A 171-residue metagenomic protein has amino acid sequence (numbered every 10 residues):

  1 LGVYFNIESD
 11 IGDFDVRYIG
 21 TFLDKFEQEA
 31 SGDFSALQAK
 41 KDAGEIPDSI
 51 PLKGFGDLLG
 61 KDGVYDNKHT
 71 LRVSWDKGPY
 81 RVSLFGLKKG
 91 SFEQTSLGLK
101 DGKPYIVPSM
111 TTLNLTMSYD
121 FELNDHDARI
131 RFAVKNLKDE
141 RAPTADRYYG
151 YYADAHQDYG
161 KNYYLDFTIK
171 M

Functional and structural regions predicted by a protein language model:
L1, Y65-H69, S109-L113, H126 (+1 more regions): Residues that define the transmembrane beta-barrel architecture of outer-membrane proteins
L1-N6, N114-D120, F167: Short, well-ordered amphipathic alpha-helices
L1-S96: Gram-negative outer-membrane beta-barrel transporters
S9, V64, W75, I106-P108 (+2 more regions): Surface-exposed coil/turn segments at beta-strand junctions on protein surfaces, enriched
D24-E27, F85-L97, Y119-M171: C-terminal beta-signal and adjacent terminal beta-strands/loops of Gram-negative outer-membrane beta-barrel proteins
G54-L59, L99-Y105, G150-A155: Extracellular loop and loop/strand-boundary signature of outer-membrane beta-barrel proteins
D101-D120, A128-R131: Outer membrane beta-barrel transmembrane domains
